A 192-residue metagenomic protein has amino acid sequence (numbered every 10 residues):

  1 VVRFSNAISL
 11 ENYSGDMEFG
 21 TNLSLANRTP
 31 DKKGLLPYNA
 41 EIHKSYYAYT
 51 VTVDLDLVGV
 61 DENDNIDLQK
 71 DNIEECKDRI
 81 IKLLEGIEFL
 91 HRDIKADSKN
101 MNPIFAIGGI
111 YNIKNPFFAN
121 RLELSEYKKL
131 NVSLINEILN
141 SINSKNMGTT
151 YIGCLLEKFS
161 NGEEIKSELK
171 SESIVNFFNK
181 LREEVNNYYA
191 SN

Functional and structural regions predicted by a protein language model:
V1-N192: Basic polyanion-binding and macromolecular-assembly surfaces
